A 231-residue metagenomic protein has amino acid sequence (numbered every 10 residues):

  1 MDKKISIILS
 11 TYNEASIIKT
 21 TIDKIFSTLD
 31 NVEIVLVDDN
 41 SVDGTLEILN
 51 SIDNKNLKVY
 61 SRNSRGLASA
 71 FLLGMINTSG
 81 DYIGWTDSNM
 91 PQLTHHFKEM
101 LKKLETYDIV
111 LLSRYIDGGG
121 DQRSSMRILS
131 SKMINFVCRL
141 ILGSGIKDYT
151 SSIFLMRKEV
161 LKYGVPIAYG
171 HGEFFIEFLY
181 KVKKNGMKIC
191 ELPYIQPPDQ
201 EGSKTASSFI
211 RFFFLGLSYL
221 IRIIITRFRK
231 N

Functional and structural regions predicted by a protein language model:
M1-I5, S10, S16, T20 (+2 more regions): Hydrophobic helical membrane-anchoring modules
E14-I17, S41, L67, L93: Donor nucleotide-sugar binding loop of glycosyltransferases
S16-T20, D43-S51: Acidic helix N-cap motif at the loop->helix transition within catalytic regions of sugar-transfer enzymes
I22, N31-S41, Y60: Short beta-strand/loop segment that forms part of the nucleotide-sugar
V32, L46-N77: Conserved donor nucleotide-binding strand/loop of the catalytic core
D38-E47, M90: A conserved acidic beta->alpha catalytic loop
R62-N77, Y82, H95-G172, P198-L217: Acceptor/aglycone-binding surface of glycosyltransferases and processive sugar-polymer synthases
